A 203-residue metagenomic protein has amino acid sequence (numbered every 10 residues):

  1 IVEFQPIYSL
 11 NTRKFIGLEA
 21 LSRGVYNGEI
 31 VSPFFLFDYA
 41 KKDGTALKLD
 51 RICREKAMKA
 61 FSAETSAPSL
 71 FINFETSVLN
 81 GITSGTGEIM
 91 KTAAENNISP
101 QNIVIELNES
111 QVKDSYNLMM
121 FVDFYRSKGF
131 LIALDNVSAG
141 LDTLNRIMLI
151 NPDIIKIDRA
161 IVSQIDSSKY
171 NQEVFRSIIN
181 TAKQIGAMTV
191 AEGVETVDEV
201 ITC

Functional and structural regions predicted by a protein language model:
I1-Y39: Active-site core of bacterial EAL-family cyclic-dinucleotide phosphodiesterase domains
E3, L21, F71, A133-D135 (+1 more regions): Structural detector of well-ordered beta-strand residues that form the stable sheet scaffold of enzyme domains
Y26-I30, R54, N136: Short acidic-capped amphipathic helix/loop micro-motif used as an active-site/signal-coupling element
L47-N117: Catalytic core of bacterial c-di-GMP phosphodiesterases, primarily the EAL and HD-GYP domains, capturing alpha-helical
G85-K91, M119-M120, K169-R176: Charged helix-capping and loop-helix junction motifs
A93-I165, A187-T202: The catalytic core of metal-dependent phosphodiesterases that act on cyclic dinucleotides
V174-I185: Alpha-helix-loop-beta-strand connector modules within alpha/beta enzyme cores
